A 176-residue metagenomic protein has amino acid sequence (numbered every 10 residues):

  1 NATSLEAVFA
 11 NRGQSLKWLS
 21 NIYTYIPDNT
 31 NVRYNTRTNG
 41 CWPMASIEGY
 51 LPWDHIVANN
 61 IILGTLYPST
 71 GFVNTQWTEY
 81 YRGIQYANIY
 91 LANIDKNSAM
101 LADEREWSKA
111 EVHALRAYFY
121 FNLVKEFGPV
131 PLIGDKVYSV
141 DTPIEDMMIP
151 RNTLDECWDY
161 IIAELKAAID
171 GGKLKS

Functional and structural regions predicted by a protein language model:
N1, N59-N60, P131-G134: Short, compositionally biased low-complexity segments
N1-A10, I161: Bacterial Sec-dependent N-terminal signal peptides
N11, L16, S20, T24-N31 (+3 more regions): Conserved, well-structured interaction surfaces
V32-P43: Short coil/turn segments at secondary-structure boundaries
W42-I56: Acidic-aromatic pocket-rim loops
V124-K136: Short, well-structured active-site flanking segments
G134-S139, L165: Short, small-residue-rich loop/turn micro-motifs
Y138-D146: Short glycine/proline- and charge-enriched loop/turn segments that cap or connect secondary-structure elements
